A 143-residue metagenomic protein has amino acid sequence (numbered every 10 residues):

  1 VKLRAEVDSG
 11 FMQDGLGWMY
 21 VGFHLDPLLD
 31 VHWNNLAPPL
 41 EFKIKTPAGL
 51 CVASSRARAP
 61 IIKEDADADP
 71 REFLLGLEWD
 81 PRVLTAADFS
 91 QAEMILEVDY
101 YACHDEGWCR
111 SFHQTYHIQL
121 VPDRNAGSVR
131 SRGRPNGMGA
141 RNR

Functional and structural regions predicted by a protein language model:
V1-R143: Extracellular/lumen-exposed scaffold segments
